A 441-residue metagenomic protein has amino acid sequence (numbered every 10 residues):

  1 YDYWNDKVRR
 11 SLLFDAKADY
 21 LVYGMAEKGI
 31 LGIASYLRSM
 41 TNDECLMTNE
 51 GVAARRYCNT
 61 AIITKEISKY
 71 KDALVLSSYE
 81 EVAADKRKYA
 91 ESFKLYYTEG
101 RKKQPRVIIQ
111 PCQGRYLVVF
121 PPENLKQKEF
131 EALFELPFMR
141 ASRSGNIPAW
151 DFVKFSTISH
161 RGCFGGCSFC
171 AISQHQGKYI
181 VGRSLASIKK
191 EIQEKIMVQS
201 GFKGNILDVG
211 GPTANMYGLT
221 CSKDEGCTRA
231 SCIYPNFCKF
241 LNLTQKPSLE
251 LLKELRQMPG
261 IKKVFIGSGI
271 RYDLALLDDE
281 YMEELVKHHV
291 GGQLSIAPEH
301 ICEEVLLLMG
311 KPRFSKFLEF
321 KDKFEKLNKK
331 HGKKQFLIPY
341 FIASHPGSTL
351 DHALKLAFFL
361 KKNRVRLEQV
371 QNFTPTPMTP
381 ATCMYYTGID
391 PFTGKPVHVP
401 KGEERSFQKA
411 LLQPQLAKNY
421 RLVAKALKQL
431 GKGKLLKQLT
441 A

Functional and structural regions predicted by a protein language model:
Y1-M40, L46-C112: Glycine-rich beta-alpha loop elements in corrinoid/cobalamin-binding modules across cobalamin-dependent enzymes
L12-G24, L412-A441: Amphipathic alpha-helical packing elements
D19, I188, I296, V370 (+1 more regions): Conserved, mostly hydrophobic/aromatic
A54-A83, Y97, P122, I180-C232 (+4 more regions): Terminal amphipathic helices with adjacent charged low-complexity linkers/tails
K94-S156: N-terminal [4Fe-4S]-dependent radical SAM core
N146-A171, K203-D208: N-terminal pre-triad scaffold of radical SAM enzymes
Q193-I338, A343-P346: Conserved SAM/AdoMet-binding glycine-rich loop
E280-Y281, H345-K361: Catalytic cores of alpha/beta
